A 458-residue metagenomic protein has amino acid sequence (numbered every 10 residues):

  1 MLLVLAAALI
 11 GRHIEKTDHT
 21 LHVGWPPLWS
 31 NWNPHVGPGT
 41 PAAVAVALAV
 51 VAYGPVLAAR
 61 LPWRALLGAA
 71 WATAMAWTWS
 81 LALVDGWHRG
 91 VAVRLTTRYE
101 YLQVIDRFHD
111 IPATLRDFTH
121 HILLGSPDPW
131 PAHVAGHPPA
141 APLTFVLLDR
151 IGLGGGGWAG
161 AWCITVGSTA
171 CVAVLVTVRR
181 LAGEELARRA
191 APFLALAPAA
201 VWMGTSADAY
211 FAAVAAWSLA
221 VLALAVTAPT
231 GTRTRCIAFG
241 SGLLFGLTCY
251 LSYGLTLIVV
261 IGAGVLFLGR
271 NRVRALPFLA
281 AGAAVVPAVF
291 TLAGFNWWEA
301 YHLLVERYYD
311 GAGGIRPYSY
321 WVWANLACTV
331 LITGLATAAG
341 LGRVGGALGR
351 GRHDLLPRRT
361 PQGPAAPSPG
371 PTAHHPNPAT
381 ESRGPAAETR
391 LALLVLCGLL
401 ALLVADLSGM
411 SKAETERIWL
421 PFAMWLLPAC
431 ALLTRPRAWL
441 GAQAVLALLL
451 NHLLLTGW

Functional and structural regions predicted by a protein language model:
M1-L3, V23, W29-T97: Start-transfer (signal-anchor) and selected internal transmembrane alpha helices of multi-pass inner/ER membrane
L3-H19, L247-Y250, V259-V260, G264-R343: Membrane-lumen/periplasm interface segments of specific transmembrane helices in polyprenyl phosphate-linked
A49-P55, V330-P367, H374-E388, A401-A405 (+1 more regions): Hydrophobic, aromatic-rich transmembrane alpha-helices and their immediate juxtamembrane boundary segments
A49-P55, W158-L181: Transmembrane-helix motifs of polytopic, lipid-linked glycan transferases
A173, F211-T230, A429: Specific aromatic-rich, kink-prone transmembrane helix
A195-W202, R235-Y253, V259-G264, G282-A283: Membrane-interface alpha helices of multi-pass inner-membrane proteins
A199, M203-F211: Short acidic/glycine- and proline-prone juxtamembrane loop motifs at membrane-interface regions of multi-pass membrane
L219-T230, R235-F239, T256-A281, E381-R383: Perimembrane helix-loop-helix junctions
